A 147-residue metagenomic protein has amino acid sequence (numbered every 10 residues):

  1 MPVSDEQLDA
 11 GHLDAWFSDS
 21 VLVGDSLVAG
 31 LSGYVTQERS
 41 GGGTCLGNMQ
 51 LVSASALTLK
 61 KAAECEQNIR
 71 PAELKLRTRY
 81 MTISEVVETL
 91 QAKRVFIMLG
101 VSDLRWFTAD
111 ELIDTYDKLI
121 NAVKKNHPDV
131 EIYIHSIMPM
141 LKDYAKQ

Functional and structural regions predicted by a protein language model:
M1-D19: N-terminal, intrinsically disordered, polar/charged segments of Gram-positive cell-envelope systems that serve as
E6-D9, M81-I83, L119-I120: A generic local structural motif
D14, D19-E111: Conserved SGNH/GDSL esterase-like catalytic core that processes O-acyl groups on lipids and polysaccharides
V87, V123-K125: N-terminal cationic-hydrophobic initiation segments that often serve targeting/anchoring roles
L99, I134-S136: A cross-domain feature marking catalytic cores of carbohydrate-active enzymes and several ubiquitous metabolic/repair
A109-L119: Charged helix-capping and loop-helix junction motifs
H127-E131: A short helix->loop->beta-strand "cap" motif at the edges of active sites that frequently abuts
P139-Q147: Substrate-gating cap/lid alpha-helix
